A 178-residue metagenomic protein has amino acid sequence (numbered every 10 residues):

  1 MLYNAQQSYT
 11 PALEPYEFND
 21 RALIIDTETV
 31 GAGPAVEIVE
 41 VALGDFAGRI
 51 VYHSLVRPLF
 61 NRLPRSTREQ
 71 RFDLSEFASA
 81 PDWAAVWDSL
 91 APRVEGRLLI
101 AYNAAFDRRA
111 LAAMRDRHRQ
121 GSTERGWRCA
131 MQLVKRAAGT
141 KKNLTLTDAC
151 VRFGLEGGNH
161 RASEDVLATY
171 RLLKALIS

Functional and structural regions predicted by a protein language model:
L2-R125, G139-N143, T147-H160: Conserved non-catalytic scaffold segment of RNase H-like nuclease domains
N61, A85, L133, V166-A168: Short secondary-structure boundary/hinge segments and terminal tails
E124-K135: A short, structured active-site edge motif that brings together acidic residues
A138, I177: Hydrophobic/aromatic-lined pockets within catalytic cores
R161-A175: Acidic, divalent-metal-coordinating active-site segment for phosphoryl/phosphodiester hydrolysis, typified by short
